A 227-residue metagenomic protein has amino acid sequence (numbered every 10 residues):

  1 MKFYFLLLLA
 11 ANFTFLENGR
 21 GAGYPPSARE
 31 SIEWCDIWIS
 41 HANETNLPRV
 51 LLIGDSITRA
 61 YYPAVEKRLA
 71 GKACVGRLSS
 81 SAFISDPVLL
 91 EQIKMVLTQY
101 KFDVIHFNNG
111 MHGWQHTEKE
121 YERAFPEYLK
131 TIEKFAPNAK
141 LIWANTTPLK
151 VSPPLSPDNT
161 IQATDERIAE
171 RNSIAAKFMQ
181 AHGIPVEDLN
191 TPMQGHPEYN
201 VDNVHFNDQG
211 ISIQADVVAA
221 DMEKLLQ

Functional and structural regions predicted by a protein language model:
M1-Y4, P157: Positively charged n-region of N-terminal signal peptides that target proteins for export
Y4-A11: Sec-dependent N-terminal signal peptides
F13-N18: C-terminal segment of classical bacterial N-terminal signal peptides
R20-E33, E44-N46, A70, Q180-A181 (+1 more regions): Conserved catalytic region of serine esterases and O-acyltransferases that act on ester linkages in lipids
G23-E127, E166-A169: Conserved SGNH/GDSL esterase-like catalytic core that processes O-acyl groups on lipids and polysaccharides
V88-Q227: Alpha-helical cap/lid subdomain in secreted, periplasmic, or secretory-pathway luminal O-acyl-processing enzymes
